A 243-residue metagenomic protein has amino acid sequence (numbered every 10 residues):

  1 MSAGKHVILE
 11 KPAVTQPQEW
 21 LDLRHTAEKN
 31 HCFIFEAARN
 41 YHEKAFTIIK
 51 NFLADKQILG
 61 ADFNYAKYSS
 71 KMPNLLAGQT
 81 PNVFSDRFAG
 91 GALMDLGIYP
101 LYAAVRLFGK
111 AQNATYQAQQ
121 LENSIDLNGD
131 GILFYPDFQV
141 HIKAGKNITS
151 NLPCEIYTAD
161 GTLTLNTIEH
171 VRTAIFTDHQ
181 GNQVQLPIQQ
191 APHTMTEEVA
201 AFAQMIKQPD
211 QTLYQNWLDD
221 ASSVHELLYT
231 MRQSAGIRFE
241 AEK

Functional and structural regions predicted by a protein language model:
M1-R39: Beta-strand-loop-alpha-helix segment that lines the small-molecule cofactor/substrate pocket of alpha/beta enzymes
G4, G78-D86, Q180-V184: Short glycine/proline- and charge-enriched loop/turn segments that cap or connect secondary-structure elements
L21, A201-K243: C-terminal helix-rich "cap/oligomerization" subdomain common to oxidoreductases
E43-Q112: Predominantly a Rossmann-like dinucleotide-binding segment in NAD(P)-dependent oxidoreductases
R87-M94, V184-H193: A short glycine-threonine-serine/GTX helix/turn-capping micro-motif
P100-V171, V199-P209: Contiguous beta-strand/loop segments that form the cofactor/metal-binding neighborhood of enzyme cores
Q189-A200, N216: Active-site loop of classical SDR/Rossmann-like NAD(P)-dependent oxidoreductases, centered on the catalytic Tyr-X3-Lys
